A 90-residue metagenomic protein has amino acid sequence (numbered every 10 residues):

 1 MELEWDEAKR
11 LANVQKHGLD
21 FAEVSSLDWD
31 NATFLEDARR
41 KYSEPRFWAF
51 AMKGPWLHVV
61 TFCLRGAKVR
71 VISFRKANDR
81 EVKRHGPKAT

Functional and structural regions predicted by a protein language model:
M1-T90: Ribonuclease/tRNase effector modules and their secretory precursors
